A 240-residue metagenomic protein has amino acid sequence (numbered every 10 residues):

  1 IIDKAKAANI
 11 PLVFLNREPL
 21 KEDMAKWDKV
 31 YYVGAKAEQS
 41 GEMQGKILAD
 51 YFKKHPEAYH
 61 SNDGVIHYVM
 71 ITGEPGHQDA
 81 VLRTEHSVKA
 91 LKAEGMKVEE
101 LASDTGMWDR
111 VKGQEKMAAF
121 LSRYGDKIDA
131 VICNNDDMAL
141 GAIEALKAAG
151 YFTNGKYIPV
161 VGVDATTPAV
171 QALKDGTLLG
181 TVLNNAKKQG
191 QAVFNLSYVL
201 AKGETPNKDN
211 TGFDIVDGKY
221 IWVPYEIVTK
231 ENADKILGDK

Functional and structural regions predicted by a protein language model:
I1-L12, H86-S87, L101-A172: Hydrophobic alpha-helical
I2-Q39, E57-V65, T166-K174, L178-L179: Flexible loop/hinge segments that line or gate small-molecule binding clefts
E18-E22, E38-Q39, E74-Q78, T105-R110 (+3 more regions): Solvent-exposed loop/turn segments at secondary-structure junctions within structured extracellular/periplasmic domains
Y32-G64, G113-Q114, A165-A169, N185-E204: Hydrophobic alpha-helical segments within soluble ligand-binding/sensing domains
S40-Q44, Q78-K97, K112, K116 (+1 more regions): Short, solvent-exposed amphipathic alpha-helices that sit in or adjacent to ligand/effector-binding or catalytic
G64-P75, D79, Q191-K240: Hinge/cleft segment of the Venus flytrap/periplasmic-binding protein
H67-M70, L91-R110: Short beta-strand elements in bilobed, periplasmic/extracellular small-molecule ligand-binding domains
E144-K187, Q191-D217: Exported/periplasmic ABC-transporter solute-binding proteins
